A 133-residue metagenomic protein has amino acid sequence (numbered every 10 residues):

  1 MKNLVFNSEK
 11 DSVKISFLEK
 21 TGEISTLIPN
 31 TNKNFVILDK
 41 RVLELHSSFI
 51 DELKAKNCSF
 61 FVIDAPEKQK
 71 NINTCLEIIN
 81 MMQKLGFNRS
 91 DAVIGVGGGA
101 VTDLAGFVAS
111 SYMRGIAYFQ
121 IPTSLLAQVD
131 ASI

Functional and structural regions predicted by a protein language model:
M1-A92: ATP/NTP phosphate-donor binding region
K70-I133: Glycine/threonine-rich beta-strand-loop-alpha-helix active-site module that forms ligand/phosphate-binding
